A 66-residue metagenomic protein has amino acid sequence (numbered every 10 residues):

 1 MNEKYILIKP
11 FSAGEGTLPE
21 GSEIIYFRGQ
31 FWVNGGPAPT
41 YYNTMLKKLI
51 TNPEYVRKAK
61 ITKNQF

Functional and structural regions predicted by a protein language model:
N2-L7: SH3-family beta-barrel domains
A13-Y55: Acidic, low-complexity, intrinsically disordered interaction modules
E54-F66: Mixed-charge, Lys/Arg-enriched low-complexity segments
